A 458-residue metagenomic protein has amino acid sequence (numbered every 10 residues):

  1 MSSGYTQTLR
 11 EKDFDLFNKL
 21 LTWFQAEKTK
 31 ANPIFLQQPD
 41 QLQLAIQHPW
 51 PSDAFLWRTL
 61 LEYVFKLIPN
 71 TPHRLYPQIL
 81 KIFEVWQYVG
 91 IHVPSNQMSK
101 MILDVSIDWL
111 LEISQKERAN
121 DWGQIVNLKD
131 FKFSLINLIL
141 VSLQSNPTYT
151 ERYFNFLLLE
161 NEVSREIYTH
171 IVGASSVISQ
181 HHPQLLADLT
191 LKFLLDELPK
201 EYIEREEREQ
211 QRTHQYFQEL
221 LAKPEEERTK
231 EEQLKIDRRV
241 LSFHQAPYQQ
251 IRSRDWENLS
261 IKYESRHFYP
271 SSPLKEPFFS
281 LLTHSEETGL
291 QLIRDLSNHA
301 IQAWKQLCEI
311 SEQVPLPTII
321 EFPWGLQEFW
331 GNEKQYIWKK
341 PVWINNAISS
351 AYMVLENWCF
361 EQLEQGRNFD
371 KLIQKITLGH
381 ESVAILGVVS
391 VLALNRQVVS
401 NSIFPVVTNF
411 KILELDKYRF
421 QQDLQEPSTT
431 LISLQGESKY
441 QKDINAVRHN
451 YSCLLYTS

Functional and structural regions predicted by a protein language model:
M1-T8: A structural signal for repeat-array scaffolds
R10-S458: Extended alpha-helical scaffold segments
